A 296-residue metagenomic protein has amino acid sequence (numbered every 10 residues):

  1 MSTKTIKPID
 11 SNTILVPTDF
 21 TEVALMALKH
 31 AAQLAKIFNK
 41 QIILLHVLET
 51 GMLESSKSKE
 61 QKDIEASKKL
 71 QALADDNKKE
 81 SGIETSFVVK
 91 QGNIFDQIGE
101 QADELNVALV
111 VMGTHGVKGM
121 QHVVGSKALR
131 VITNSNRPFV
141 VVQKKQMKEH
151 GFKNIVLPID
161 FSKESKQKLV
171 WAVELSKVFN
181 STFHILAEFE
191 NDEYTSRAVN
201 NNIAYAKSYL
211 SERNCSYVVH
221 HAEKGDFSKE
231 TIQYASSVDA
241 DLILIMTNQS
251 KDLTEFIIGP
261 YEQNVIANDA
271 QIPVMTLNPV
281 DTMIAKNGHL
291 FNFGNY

Functional and structural regions predicted by a protein language model:
S2-K4, D10, E100-K148, S236-H289: Gly/Ser-rich helix-loop-strand patches that form or flank binding pockets for ribonucleotide-derived cofactors
S2-S58, N154-A198, N202-H221, L242 (+3 more regions): Small/aliphatic-rich secondary-structure junction motif
A32, D75, L129, V173 (+3 more regions): Active-site phosphate/pyrophosphate- and oxyanion-stabilizing loops and adjacent acidic/basic residues in soluble
S55, H122-V123, F152, K168 (+4 more regions): Short, well-ordered secondary-structure micro-motifs
E60-D63, L105, A128-L129, L157-I159 (+4 more regions): Short, hinge-like loop/turn segments at secondary-structure boundaries
D76-I83, L210-C215: Short helix-capping segments at alpha-helix termini
E84-F87, H220: Rossmann-fold cofactor-recognition segment
V89-Q97, E223-S228: Charged docking surfaces used in two-component/phosphorelay signaling
